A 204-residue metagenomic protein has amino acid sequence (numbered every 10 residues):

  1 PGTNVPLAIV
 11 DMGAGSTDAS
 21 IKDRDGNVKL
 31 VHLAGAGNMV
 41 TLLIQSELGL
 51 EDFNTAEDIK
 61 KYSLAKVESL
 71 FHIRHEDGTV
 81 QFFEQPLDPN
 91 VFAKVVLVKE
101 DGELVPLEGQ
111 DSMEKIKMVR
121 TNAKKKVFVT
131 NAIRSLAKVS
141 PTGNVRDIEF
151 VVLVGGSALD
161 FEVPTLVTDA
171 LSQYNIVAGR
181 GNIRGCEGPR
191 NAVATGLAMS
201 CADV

Functional and structural regions predicted by a protein language model:
P1, N122-D147, L166, S200: Phosphate/ATP-binding catalytic cores across multiple sugar-kinase/actin-like superfamilies, primarily ASKHA
P1, T130, S157-L166, V177-V204: Glycine-rich phosphate-binding/hydrolytic loop that grips phosphoryl groups
G2-V28: Gly/Thr-rich phosphate-binding beta-strand-loop-beta motif of the actin/hexokinase/Hsp70
L7-D11, D52-K61, L197-V204: A polyampholytic, Gly/Pro-enriched intrinsically disordered region
V10-T17, G35-N38, G155-A158: A short acidic Gly-Thr/Ser loop motif
D23-K125, S140-P141, R146-D147, G155: Phosphate-binding glycine-rich/basic clefts of nucleotide- and phosphate-handling proteins, predominantly
V167-Q173: Short, solvent-exposed amphipathic alpha-helical segments in soluble enzyme and RNA/protein-processing domains
